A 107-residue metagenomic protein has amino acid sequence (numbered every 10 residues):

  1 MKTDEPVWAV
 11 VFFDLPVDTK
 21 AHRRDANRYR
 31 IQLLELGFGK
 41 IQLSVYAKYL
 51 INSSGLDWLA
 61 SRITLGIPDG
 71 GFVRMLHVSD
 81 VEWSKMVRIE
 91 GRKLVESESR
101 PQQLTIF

Functional and structural regions predicted by a protein language model:
M1-V10, P16-F107: Basic nucleic-acid-binding interfaces
